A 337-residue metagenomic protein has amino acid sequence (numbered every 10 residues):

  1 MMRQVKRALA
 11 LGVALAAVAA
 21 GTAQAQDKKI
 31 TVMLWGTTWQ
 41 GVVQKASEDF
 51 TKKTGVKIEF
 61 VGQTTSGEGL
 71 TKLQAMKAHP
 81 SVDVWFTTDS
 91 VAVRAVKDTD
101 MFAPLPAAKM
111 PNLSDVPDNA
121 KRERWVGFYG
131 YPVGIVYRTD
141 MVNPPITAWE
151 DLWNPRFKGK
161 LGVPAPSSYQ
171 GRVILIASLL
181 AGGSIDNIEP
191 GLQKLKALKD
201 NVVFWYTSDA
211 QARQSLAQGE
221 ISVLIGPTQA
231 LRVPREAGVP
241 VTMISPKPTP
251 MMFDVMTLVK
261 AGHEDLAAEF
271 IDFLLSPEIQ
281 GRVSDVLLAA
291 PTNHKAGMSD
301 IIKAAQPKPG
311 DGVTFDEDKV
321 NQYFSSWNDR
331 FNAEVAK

Functional and structural regions predicted by a protein language model:
Q26-A95: Early extracytoplasmic/lumenal segment of secretory-pathway proteins
T37-V43, S81-E220: Extracytoplasmic ligand-binding site segments that recognize negatively charged/polar headgroups
V42, G159-Y169, L274-G297: Periplasmic-binding protein-like
V91-A95, A217-P240, L287: A ligand-binding cleft/hinge motif common to bilobed small-molecule-binding domains
A103-P111, E123-V126, S222-V223, V239-P250 (+1 more regions): Short beta-strand->loop
Y131-V133, Q193-L198, Y206, R235-K260 (+1 more regions): Periplasmic-binding protein-like
G134-M141, I176-L180, M252-D265, R282-D285: A bilobed periplasmic-binding-protein/Venus flytrap-type ligand-binding module shared by bacterial periplasmic
G281-K337: C-terminal capping/gating helix-and-loop segments adjacent to ligand/active sites or protein-protein/ligand interfaces
